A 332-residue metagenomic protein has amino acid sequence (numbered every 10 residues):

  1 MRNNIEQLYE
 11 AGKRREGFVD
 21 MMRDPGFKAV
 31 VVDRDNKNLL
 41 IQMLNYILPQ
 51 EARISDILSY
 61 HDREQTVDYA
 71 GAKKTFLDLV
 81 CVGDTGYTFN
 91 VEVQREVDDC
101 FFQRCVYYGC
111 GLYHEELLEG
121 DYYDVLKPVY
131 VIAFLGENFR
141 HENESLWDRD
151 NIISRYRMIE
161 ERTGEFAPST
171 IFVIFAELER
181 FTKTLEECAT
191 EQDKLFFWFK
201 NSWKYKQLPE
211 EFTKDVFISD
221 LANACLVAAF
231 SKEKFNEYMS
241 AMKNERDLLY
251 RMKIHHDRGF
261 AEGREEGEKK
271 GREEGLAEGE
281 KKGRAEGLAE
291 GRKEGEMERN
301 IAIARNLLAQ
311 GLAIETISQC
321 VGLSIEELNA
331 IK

Functional and structural regions predicted by a protein language model:
M1-F235: Conserved single-residue anchors adjacent to enzymatic active/cofactor-binding motifs
R2-G17, F89-Q94, D193, F197-K332: Short, charged alpha-helical interaction segments and adjacent helix-coil junctions
